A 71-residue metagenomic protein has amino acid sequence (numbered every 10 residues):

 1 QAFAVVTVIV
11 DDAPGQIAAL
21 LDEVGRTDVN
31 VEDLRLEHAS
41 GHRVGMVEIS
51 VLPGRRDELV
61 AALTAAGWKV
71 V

Functional and structural regions predicted by a protein language model:
Q1-V71: A conserved regulatory-domain signal marking ACT and ACT-like small-molecule sensing domains and adjacent regulatory
